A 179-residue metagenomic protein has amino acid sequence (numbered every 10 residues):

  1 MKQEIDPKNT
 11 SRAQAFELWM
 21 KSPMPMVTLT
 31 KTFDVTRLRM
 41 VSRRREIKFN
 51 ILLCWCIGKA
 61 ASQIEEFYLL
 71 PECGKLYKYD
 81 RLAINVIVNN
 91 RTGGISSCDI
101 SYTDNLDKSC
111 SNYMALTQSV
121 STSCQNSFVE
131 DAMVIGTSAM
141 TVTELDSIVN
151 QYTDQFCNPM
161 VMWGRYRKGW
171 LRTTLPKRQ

Functional and structural regions predicted by a protein language model:
M1-I47: N-terminal beta-alpha "docking/capping" segments at the starts of catalytic domains in thioester/acy l-group-handling
A15-F16, E72-L76, N150, W163-K168: Catalytic micro-motifs at enzyme active sites that drive phosphoryl/nucleotidyl and oxygen chemistry
M26-T28, R81-N85, V134, M160: Broad gene-expression machinery/nucleic-acid interaction feature
R39-Q63, V161, R165, L171-Q179: Acyl activation and transfer enzymes in specialized metabolism, enriched for ANL adenylate-forming modules
I64-P71, T122-S127: Short secondary-structure capping/junction motifs at helix and strand boundaries
F67-D99: Small-residue-rich loop/turn and linker elements
N90-S147: Helical lid/core segments from catalytic subdomains that handle acyl or acyl-like groups
M140-G164: Glycine-rich active-site loop/lid that clamps phosphate-bearing ligands
